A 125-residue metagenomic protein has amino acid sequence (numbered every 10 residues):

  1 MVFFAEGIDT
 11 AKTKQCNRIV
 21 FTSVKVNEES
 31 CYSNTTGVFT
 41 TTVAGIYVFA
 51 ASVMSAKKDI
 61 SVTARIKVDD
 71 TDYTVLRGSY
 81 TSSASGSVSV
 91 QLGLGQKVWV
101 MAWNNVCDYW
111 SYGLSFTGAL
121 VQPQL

Functional and structural regions predicted by a protein language model:
M1-L125: Extracellular jelly-roll beta-sandwich "head" domains, especially the C-terminal globular C1q domain
